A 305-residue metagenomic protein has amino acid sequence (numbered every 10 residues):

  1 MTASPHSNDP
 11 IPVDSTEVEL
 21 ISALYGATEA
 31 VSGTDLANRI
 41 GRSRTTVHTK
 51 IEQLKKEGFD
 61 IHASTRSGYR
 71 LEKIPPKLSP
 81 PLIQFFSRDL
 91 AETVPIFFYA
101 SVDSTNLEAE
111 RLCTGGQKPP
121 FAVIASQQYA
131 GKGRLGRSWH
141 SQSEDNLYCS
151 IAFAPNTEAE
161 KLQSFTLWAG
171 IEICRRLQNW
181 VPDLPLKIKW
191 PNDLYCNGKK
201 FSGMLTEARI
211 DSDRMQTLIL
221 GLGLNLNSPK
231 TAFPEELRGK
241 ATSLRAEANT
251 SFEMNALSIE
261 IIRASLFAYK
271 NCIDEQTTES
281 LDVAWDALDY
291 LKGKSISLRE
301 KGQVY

Functional and structural regions predicted by a protein language model:
T2-N179, F252: N-terminal lobe of the biotin/lipoate ligase/transferase fold
T2-R42, T49, K56-E57, T157-L186 (+1 more regions): Long, positively charged amphipathic alpha-helical accessory segments at protein N-termini or as interdomain linkers
D193: Conserved active-site carboxylates
